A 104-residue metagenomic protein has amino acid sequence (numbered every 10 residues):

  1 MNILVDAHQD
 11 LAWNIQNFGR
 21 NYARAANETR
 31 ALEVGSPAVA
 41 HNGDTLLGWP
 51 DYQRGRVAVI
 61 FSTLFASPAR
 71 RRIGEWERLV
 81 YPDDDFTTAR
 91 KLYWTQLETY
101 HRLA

Functional and structural regions predicted by a protein language model:
M1-A104: N-terminal hydrophobic targeting/anchoring segments and the immediately downstream early-domain regions of hydrolases
